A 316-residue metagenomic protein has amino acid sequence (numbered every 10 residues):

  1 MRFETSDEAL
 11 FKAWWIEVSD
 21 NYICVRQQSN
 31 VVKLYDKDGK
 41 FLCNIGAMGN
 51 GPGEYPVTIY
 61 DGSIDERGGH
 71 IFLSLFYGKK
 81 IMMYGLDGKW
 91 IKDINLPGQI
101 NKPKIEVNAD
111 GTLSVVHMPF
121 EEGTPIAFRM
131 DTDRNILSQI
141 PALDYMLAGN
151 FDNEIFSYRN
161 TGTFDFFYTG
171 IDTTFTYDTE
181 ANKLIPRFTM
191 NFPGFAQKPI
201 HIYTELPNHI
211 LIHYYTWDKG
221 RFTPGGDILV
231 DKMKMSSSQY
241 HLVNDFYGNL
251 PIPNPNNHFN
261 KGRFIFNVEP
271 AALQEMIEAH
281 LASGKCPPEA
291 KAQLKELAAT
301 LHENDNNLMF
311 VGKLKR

Functional and structural regions predicted by a protein language model:
M1-N30: Beta-strand-rich domains and repeat architectures in extracellular enzymes and scaffolds, especially beta-propellers
E4-W14, Y35, K40-G68, L75: Blade-loop segments of beta-propeller domains
F11-W15, P56-G62, Q99-V107, L147-F156 (+2 more regions): Repeated scaffold domains used in trafficking and secretory/extracellular systems, primarily beta-propellers
S19-Q27, G69-L75, D110-E121, F156-T169 (+4 more regions): Short beta-strand elements that form the blades of beta-propeller/WD-repeat-like and other beta-sheet-rich scaffold
V31-V32, G78-M82, E121-F128, I171-F175 (+3 more regions): Structural motif
P56-T58, S74-P125, Q139-Y145: Asp-box/WD-like beta-propeller blade repeats and closely related beta-sheet repeat scaffolds
I185-Y203, K232-K261, Q274: Conserved blade-ending motifs and adjacent loop-strand segments that build the rim/top face of beta-propeller domains
F259-R316: Blade-level signature of beta-propeller repeat domains, shared across WD40, Kelch, NHL, RCC1 and BNR/Asp-box propellers
